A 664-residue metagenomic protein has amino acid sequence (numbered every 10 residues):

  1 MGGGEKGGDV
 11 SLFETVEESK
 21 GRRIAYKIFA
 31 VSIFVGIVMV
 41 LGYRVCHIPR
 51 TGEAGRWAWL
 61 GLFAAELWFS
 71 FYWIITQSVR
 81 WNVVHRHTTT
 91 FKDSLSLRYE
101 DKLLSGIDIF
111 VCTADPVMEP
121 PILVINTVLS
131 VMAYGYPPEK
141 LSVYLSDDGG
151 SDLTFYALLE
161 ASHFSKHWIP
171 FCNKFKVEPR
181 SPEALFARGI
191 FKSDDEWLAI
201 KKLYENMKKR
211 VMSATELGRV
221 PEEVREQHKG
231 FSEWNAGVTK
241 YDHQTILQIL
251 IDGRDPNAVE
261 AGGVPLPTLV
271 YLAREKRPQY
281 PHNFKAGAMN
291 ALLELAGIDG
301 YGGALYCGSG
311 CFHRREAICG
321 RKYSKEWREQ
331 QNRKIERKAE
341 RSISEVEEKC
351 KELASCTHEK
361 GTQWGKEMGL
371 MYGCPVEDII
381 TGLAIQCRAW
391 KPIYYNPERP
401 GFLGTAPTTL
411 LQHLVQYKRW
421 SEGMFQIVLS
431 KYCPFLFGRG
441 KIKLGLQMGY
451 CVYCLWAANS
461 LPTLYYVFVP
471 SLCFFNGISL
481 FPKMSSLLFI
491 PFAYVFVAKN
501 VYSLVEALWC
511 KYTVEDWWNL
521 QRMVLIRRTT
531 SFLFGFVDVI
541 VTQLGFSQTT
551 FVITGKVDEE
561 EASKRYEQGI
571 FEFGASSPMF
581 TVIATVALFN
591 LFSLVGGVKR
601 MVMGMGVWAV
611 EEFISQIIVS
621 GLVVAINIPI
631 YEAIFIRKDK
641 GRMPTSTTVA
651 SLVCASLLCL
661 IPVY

Functional and structural regions predicted by a protein language model:
M1-P392, F402-G404, L414, K418-Y664: Glycosyltransferases that elongate glycans
Y395: Enzymatic toxin/effector payload domains
